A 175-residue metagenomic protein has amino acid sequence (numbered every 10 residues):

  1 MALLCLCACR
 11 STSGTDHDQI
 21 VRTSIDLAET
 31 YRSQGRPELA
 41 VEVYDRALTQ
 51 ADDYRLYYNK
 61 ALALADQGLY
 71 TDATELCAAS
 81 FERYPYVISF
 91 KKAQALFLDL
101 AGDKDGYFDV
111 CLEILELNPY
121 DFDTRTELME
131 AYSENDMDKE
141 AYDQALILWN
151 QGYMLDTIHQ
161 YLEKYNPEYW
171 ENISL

Functional and structural regions predicted by a protein language model:
D16-D53, N59-L62: Alpha-helical segment of the N-proximal tetratricopeptide repeat
D18, A51-D52, P85, P119 (+1 more regions): Short coil turns that delineate tetratricopeptide repeat
S33-Q34, D66-Q67, D99-A101, E134-N135 (+2 more regions): Register position in tetratricopeptide repeats
R55-G68, E75-E116: Alpha-helical adaptor scaffolds
E82, E116-P119, S133-D156: TPR/TPR-like (Sel1-like) alpha-helical repeat modules
